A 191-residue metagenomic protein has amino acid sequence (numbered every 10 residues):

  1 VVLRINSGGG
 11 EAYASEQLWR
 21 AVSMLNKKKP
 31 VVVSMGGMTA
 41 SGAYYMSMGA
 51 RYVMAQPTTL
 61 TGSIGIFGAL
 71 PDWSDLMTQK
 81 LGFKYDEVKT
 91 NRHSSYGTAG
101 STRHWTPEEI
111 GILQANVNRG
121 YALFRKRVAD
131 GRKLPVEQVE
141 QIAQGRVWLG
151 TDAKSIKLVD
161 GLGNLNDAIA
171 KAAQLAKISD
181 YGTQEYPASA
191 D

Functional and structural regions predicted by a protein language model:
V1-K29, G37-Y44, M48-G131, S179-D191: Small-residue-centered hinge/linker elements
Q17, D72, W148, N164-D167: Residue-level recognition of oxygen-bearing side chains
S34-A40, I142-R146: Glycine-rich beta-to-alpha transition loops that act as phosphate-gripper elements at the mouths of alpha/beta enzyme
V53-Q56, K157-A168: Short, well-structured beta-strand/strand-turn elements
K133-G163: Amphipathic alpha-helical substructures
